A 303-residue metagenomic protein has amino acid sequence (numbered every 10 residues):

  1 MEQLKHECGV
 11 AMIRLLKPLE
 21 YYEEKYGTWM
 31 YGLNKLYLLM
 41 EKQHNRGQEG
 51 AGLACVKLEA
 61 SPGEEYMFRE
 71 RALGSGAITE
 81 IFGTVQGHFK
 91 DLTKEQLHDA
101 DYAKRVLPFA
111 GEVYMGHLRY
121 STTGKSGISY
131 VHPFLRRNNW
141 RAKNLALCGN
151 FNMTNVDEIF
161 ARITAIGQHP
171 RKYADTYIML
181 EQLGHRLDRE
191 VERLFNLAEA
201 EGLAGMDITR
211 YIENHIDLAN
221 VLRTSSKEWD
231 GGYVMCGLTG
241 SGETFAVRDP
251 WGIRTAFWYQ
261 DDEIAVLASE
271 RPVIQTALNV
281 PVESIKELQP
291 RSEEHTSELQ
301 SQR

Functional and structural regions predicted by a protein language model:
M1-P290, S297: Conserved short alpha-helical segments that host acidic/polar catalytic motifs at enzyme active sites
E294-R303: Single conserved hydrophobic/aromatic residue that forms the stacking wall/gate of nucleotide- or nucleobase-binding
